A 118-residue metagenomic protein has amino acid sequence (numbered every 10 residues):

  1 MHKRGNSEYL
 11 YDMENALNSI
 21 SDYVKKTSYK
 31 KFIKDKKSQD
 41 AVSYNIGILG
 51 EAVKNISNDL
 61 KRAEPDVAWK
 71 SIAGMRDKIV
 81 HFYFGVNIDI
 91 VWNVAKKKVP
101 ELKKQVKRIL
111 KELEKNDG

Functional and structural regions predicted by a protein language model:
M1-G118: Solvent-exposed interaction patches of small proteins and small membrane subunits
